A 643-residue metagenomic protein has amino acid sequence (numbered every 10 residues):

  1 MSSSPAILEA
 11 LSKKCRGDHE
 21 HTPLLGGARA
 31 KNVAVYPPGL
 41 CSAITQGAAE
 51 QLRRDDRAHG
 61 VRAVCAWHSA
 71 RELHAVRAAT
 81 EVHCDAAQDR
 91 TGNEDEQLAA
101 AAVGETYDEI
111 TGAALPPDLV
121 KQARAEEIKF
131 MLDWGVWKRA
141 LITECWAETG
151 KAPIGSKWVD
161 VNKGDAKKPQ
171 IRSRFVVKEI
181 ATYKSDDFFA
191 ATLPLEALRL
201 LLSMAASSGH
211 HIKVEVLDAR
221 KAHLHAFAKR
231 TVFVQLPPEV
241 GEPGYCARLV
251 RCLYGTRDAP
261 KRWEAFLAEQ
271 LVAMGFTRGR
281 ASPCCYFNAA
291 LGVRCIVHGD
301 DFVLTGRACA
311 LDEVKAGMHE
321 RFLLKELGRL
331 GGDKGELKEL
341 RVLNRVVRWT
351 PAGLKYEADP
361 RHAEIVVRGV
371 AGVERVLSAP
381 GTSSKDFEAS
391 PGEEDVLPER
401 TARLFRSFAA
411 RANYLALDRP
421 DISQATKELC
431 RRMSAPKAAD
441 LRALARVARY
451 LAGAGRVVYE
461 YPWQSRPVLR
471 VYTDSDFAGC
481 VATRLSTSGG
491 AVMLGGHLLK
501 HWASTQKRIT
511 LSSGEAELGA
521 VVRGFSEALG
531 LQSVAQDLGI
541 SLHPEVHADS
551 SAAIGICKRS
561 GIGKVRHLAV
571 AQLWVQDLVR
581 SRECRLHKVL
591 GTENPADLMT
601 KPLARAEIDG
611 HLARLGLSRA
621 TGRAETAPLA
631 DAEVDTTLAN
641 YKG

Functional and structural regions predicted by a protein language model:
S2-V82: Class I S-adenosyl-L-methionine
V76-G643: Long, low-complexity, charge-biased intrinsically disordered regions
